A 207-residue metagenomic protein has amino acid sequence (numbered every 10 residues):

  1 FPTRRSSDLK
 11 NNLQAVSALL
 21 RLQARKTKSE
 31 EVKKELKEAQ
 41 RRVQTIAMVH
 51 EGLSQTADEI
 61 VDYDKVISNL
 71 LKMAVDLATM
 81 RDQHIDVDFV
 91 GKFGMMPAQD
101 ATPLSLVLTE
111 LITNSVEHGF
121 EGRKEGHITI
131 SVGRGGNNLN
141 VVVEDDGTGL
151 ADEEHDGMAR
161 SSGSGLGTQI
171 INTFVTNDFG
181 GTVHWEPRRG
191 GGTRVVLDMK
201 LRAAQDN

Functional and structural regions predicted by a protein language model:
F1-S6: Short, small-residue-biased leader/transition segments that mark boundaries at the very start of proteins
R21-L36, A57: Short acidic helix/loop segment immediately C-terminal to the autophosphorylated histidine in two-component histidine
K28, E59-V61, T79-I128: Conserved short strand/loop->alpha-helix "switch" segment adjacent to the catalytic nucleotide/phosphoryl-transfer site
L36-Q44, M48, G52, I60-L77 (+2 more regions): Short beta-to-alpha transition helix within the HATPase_c
E125-N137: Short beta-strand/loop element within the Bergerat-fold HATPase_c
H127, G149, R189-V196: Glycine-rich nucleotide-binding loop
D145: Acidic ATP/Mg2+-coordinating residue in the GHKL
E153-H184: ATP phosphate-binding glycine-rich loop and adjacent ATP-lid/helix-beta elements within ATP-binding kinase/ATPase
